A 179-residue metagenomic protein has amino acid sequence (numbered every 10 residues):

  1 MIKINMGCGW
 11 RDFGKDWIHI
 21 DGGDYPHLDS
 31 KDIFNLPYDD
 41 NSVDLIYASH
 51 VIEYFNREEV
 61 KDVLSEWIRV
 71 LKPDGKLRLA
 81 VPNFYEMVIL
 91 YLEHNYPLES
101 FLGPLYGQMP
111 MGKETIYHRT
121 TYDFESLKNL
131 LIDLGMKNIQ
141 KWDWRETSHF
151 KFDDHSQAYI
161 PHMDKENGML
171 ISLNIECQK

Functional and structural regions predicted by a protein language model:
I2, D16, N138: Residues at the starts of beta-strands that form the adenosine-phosphate
I2-G9: Conserved class I S-adenosyl-L-methionine
W10-D40, D143-W144, H149-K165: Adenosine-cofactor binding site in Rossmann-like domains, unifying the SAM/SAH pocket of S-adenosylmethionine-dependent
P37-D39, N56, D123: GHKL-family ATP-binding catalytic core of two-component histidine kinases
V43-D44: Local beta-strand N-terminus motif with an aromatic residue
Y47: A conserved beta-strand element that flanks and buttresses the S-adenosyl-L-methionine
H50-Y54: Short catalytic micro-motifs in class I SAM-dependent methyltransferases
E59-D62, E66, V70-K72, K76-Q178: S-adenosyl-L-methionine-dependent methyltransferase catalytic module, highlighting the catalytic core
